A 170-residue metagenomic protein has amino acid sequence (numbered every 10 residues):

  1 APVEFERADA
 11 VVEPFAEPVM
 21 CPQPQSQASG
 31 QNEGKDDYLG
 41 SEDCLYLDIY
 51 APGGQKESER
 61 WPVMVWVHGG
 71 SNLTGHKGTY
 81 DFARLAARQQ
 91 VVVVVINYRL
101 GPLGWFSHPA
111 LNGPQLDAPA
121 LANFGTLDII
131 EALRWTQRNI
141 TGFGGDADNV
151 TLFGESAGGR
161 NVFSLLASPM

Functional and structural regions predicted by a protein language model:
A1-T126, A147: Non-catalytic accessory segments of hydrolases
G69, A157-G158: Acidic helix/loop microenvironments that form the catalytic cleft of cell-wall polysaccharide enzymes
I130-L133, F163-S164: Short, hydrophobic alpha-helix immediately C-terminal to the catalytic nucleophile
I140: Hydrophobic pocket-lining residues that define ligand/cofactor binding sites across diverse proteins
L152-E155: Short beta-strand immediately N-terminal to the catalytic nucleophile in serine-hydrolase-like folds
G159-M170: Short glycine-enriched nucleophile-adjacent loop and the immediately C-terminal alpha-helix near the catalytic center
